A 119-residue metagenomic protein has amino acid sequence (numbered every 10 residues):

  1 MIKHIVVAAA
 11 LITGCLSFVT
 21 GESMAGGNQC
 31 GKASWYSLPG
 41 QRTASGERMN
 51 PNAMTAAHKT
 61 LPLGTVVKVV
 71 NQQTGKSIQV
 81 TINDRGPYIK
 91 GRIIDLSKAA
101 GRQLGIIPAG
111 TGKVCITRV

Functional and structural regions predicted by a protein language model:
I2-V119: Secreted/periplasmic proteins
